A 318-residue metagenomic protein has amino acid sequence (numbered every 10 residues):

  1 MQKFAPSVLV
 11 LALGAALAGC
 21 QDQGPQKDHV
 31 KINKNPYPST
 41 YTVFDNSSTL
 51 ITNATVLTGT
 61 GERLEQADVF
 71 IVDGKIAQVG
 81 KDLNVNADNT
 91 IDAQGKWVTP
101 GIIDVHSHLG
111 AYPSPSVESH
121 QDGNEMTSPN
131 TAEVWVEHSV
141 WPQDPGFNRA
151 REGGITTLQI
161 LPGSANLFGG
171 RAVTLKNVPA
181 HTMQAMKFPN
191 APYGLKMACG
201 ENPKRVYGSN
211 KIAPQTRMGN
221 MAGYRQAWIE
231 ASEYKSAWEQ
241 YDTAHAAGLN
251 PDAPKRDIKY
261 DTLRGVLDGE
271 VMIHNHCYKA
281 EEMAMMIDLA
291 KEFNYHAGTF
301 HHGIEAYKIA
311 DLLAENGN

Functional and structural regions predicted by a protein language model:
M1-V8: Bacterial N-terminal signal peptides that target proteins for export
A16-G19: C-terminal motif of bacterial Sec signal peptides marking the signal peptidase cleavage site
Q21-K31: Bacterial Sec signal peptide processing site at the extreme N-terminus
N33-P36, Y41-S47, V56, T60-T99 (+1 more regions): Histidine-rich, glycine-flanked metal-binding segment
D45, N124-S128, E137-D144, P214-M218 (+1 more regions): Soluble non-cytosolic domains of exported or imported proteins
S47-I51, N84-E137, E152: Replace "His-x-His-based motif
G146, R151-H301, I309: Polyanionic/metal-chelating signatures
E305-E315: Active-site-adjacent beta->alpha loops and helix N-cap segments on the catalytic face of soluble alpha/beta enzymes
